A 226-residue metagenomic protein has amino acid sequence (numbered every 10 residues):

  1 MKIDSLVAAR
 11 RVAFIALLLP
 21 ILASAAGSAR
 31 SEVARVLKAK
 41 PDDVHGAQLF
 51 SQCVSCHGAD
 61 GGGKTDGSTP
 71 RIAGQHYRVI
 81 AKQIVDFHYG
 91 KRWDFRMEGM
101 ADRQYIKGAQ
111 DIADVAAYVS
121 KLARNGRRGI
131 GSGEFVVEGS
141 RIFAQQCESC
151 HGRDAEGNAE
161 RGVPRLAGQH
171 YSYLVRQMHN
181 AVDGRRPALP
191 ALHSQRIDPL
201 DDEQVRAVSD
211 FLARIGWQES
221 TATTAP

Functional and structural regions predicted by a protein language model:
K2-I15: Bacterial N-terminal signal peptides that target proteins for export
V12-S24: Bacterial N-terminal signal peptides
G27-F50, G63-S68, A117-I142, T221-P226: Electrostatic cytochrome c docking/interface patches
V44-V54, Y77-A81, S140-A144, E148 (+1 more regions): Sequence context surrounding c-type heme c attachment/ligation sites in exported
G46, C53-A59, V115, Q146-D154 (+3 more regions): The canonical Cys-X-X-Cys-His
F50-Q83: N-terminal, post-signal-peptide region of Sec/Tat-exported proteins
K64-R71, F87-L122, R127-G133, E160-R165 (+2 more regions): Axial heme c-ligation environment in periplasmic c-type cytochrome domains
G126-G162, A167-G168: Surface-exposed interaction/gating patches
